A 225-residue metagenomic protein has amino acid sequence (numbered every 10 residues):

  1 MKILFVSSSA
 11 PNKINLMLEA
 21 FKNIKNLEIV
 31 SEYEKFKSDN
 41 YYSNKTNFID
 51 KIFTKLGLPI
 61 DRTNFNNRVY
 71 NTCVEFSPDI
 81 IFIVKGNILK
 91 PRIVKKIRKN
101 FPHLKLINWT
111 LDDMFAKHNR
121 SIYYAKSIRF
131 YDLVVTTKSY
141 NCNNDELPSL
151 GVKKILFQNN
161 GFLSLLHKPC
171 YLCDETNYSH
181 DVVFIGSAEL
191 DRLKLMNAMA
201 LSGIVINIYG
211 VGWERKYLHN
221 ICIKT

Functional and structural regions predicted by a protein language model:
K2-T46, D50-K51, D61-R68, K85 (+3 more regions): Nucleotide-sugar donor-binding catalytic core of glycosyltransferases
F53-G57: Glycine-rich phosphate-binding "P-loop"
T72-V74, K126-S127: Structural alpha-helical scaffold elements that stabilize or flank donor/cofactor-binding regions in carbohydrate
S77-D79: Proline-aspartate-enriched helix->loop->beta-strand connector
F82: N-terminal Rossmann-like NAD(P) cofactor-binding module of classical short-chain dehydrogenase/reductase
I97-N108, F130: Charged, glycine-enriched surface loops/patches that mediate electrostatic binding to polyanionic ligands
I107-N119: A short, histidine- and acid-enriched strand-loop-helix "catalytic/donor-clamping" loop that lines the nucleotide-sugar
H118-V134: A conserved, positively charged/aromatic
